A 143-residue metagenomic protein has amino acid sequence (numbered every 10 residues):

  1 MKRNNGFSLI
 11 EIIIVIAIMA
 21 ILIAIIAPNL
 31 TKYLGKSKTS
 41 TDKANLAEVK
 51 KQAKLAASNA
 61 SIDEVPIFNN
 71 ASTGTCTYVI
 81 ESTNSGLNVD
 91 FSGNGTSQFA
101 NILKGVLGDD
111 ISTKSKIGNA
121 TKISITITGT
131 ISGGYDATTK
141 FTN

Functional and structural regions predicted by a protein language model:
R3-L30: N-terminal single-pass transmembrane signal-anchor helix
N29-K50: Aliphatic-rich helix starts adjacent to a transmembrane/signal segment
K51-S72: Alpha-helix exit/C-cap motif
A71-T73, S85, S92-N143: Short, surface-exposed interaction loops/tails
